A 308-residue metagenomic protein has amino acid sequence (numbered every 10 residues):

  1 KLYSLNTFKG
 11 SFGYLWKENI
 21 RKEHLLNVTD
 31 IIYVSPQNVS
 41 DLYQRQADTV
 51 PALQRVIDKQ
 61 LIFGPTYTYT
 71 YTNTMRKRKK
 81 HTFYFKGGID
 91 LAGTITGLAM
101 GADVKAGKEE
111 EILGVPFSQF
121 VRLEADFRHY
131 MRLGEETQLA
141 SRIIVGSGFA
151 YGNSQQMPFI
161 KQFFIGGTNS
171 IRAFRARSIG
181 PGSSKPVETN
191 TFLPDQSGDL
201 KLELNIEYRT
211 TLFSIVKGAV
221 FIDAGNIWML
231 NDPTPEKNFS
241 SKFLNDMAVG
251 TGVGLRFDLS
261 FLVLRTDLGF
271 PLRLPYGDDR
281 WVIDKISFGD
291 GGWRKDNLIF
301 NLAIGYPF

Functional and structural regions predicted by a protein language model:
K1-I144, G305: Transmembrane beta-strand segments of outer-membrane beta-barrel domains in Gram-negative and organellar OMPs
Y3-T7, V56-I62, R78-K80, G114-R122 (+7 more regions): Transmembrane beta-barrel outer-membrane domains
L5-N6, I20-L26, G97-G101, Y151-F163 (+2 more regions): Outer-membrane beta-barrel and related beta-rich outer-membrane complex signature in Gram-negative bacteria
F12, F257-F261, G292-F308: Outer-membrane beta-barrel "beta-signal"
L42-L53, A99-E109, A173-N190, N231-E236 (+1 more regions): Flexible, solvent-exposed coil segments and beta strand-coil junctions, predominantly the extracellular/periplasmic
V50-V56, K108-G114, T189-P194, K237-S241 (+1 more regions): Extracellular loop and loop/strand-boundary signature of outer-membrane beta-barrel proteins
F85-I89, F127, S141-I143, I206 (+3 more regions): Membrane-embedded beta-strand positions of outer-membrane beta-barrel proteins
Q138-F221, W228-N231: Extracytoplasmic gating/loop element in the C-terminal half of outer-membrane beta-barrel translocons and assembly
